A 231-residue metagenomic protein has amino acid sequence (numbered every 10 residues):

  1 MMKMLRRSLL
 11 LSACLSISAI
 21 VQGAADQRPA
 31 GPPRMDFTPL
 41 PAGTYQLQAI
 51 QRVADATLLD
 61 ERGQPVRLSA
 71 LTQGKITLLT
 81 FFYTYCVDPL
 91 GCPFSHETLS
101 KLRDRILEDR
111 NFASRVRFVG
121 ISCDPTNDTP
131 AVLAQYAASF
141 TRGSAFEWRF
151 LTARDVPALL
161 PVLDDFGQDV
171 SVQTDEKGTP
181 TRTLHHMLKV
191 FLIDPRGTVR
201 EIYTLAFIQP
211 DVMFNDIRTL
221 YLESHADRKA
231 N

Functional and structural regions predicted by a protein language model:
M1-M4: N-terminal secretory signal peptides that target proteins for export/translocation
R6-L10, G23: N-terminal export leaders
C14-Q22: Hydrophobic h-region of N-terminal signal peptides that target proteins for export in Gram-negative bacteria
R28-A70, F94-D104: N-terminal "domain-start" segment that seeds a small globular fold
V53-A54, T77, M187-K189: Short loop/turn microsegments at loop-to-beta-strand junctions
L68-H96: Short active-site neighborhood of thiol/selenol oxidoreductases, capturing the structured segment around
F94-V162: Structural microenvironment flanking redox-active thiols in thiol-disulfide oxidoreductases
D164-N231: Thiol-/selenol-based redox modules, centered on thioredoxin-like and closely related oxidoreductase domains
